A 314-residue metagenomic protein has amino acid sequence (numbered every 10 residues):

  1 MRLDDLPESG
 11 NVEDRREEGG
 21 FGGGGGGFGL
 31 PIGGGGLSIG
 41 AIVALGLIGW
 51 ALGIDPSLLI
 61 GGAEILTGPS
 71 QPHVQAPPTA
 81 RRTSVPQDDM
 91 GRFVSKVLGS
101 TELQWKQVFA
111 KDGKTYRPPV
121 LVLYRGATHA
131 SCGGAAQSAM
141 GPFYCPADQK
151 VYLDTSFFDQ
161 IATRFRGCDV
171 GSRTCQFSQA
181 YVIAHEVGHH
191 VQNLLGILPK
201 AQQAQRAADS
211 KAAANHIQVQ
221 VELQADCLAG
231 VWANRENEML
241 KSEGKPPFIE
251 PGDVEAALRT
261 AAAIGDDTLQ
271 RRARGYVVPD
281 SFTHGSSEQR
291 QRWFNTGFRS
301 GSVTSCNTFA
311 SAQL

Functional and structural regions predicted by a protein language model:
M1-R81: Long amphipathic alpha-helical segments used for membrane anchoring, targeting, substrate engagement, or oligomerization
L47, W105, L153, Y181-L194 (+2 more regions): Active-site recognition of the HExxH zinc-binding catalytic motif
R92-Y116, A213-L269: Short helix/loop segments within enzyme catalytic domains that coordinate or immediately flank catalytic cofactors
F93, S100, Y116-P119, Q137-M140 (+2 more regions): Extracytoplasmic
A127-R164: Catalytic zinc-binding patch centered on the HExxH motif and its immediate surroundings that defines zinc-dependent
D159-V182, A213-V219: Short pre-active-site segment immediately N-terminal to the catalytic Zn-binding motif
N193-Q218, E222: Post-HEXXH active-site segment of zinc metalloproteases
A262-L314: Pan-zinc metallopeptidase signature
